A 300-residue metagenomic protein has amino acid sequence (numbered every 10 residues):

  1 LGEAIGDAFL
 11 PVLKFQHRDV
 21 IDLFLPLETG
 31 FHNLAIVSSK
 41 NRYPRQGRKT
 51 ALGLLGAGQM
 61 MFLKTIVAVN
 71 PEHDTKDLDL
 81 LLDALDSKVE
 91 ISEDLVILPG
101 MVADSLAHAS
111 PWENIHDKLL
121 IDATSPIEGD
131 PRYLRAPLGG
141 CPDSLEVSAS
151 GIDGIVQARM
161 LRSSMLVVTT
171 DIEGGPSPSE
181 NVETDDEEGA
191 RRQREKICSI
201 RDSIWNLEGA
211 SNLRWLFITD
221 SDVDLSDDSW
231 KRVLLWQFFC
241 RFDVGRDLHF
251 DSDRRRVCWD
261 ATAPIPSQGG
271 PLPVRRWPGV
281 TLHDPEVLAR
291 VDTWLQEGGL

Functional and structural regions predicted by a protein language model:
L1-L300: Charged, compositionally biased interaction regions
